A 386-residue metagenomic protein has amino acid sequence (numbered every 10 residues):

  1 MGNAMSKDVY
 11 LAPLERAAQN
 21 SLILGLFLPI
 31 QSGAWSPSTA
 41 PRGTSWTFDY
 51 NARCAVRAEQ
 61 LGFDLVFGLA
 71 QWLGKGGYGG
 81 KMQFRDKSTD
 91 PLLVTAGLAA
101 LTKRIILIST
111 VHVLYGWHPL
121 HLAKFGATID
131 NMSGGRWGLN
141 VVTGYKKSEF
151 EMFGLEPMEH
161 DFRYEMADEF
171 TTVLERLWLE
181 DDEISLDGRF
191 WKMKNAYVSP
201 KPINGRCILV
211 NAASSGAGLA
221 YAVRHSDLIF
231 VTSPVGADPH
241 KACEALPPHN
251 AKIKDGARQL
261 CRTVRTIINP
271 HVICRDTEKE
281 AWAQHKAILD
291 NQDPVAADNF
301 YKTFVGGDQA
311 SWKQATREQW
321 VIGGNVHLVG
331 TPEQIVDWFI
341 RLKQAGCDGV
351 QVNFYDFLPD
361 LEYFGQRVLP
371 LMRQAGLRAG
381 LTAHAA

Functional and structural regions predicted by a protein language model:
G2-L101, K201-C207: N-terminal beta1-alpha1-beta2 module of alpha/beta enzyme domains
N3-I30, E59, H160-I203, S233-Q344 (+1 more regions): An alpha-helical appendage that flanks or caps ligand/catalytic pockets
K7-P13, G25, A40-P41, L98-I106 (+5 more regions): Hydrophobic, small-residue-rich alpha-helical packing segments that form membrane-like cores
R16-Q19, E59-Q60, A96-R104, G126 (+4 more regions): Acidic (Asp/Glu)-rich catalytic clusters
L22-L26, V66-G68, L107-S109, W137-V141 (+4 more regions): Hydrophobic faces of well-ordered beta-strands that scaffold small-molecule active sites in alpha/beta enzyme cores
L24, A58, G62, L98 (+9 more regions): Conserved, mostly hydrophobic/aromatic
A34-D49, T110-L120, E156, I203-G216 (+2 more regions): Active-site mouth loops of central-metabolism enzymes
L65-T89, V113, S233-L246, V352-G365: Glycine-rich, proline-tolerant flexible connector loops at the mouths of alpha/beta enzymes
